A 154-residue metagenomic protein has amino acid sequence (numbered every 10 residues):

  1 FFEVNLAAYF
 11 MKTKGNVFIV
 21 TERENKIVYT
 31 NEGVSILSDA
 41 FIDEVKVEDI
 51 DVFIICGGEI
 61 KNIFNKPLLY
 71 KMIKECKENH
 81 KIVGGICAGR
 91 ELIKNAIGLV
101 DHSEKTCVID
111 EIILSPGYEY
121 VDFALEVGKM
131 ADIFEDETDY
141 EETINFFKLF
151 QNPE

Functional and structural regions predicted by a protein language model:
F1, N5, Y9-N25, D39-E154: Active-site-adjacent pocket-lining segments in enzyme domains
V28-Y29: Mixed-charge, low-complexity segments
E32-A40: Short gly/ser/thr-rich secondary-structure transition/capping motifs
